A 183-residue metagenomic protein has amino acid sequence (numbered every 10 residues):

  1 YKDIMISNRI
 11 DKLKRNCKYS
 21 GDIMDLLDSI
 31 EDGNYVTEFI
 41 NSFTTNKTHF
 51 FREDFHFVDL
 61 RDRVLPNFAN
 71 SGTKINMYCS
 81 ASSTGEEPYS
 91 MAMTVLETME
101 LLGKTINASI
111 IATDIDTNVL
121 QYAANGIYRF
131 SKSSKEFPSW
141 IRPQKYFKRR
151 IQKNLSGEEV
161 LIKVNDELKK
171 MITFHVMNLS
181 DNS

Functional and structural regions predicted by a protein language model:
Y1-Y78: Conserved AdoMet
N46-F50, T84, N182: Short strand->helix junction
F50-R63, Y89, D166-S180: N-terminal "domain-start" segment that seeds a small globular fold
V64, F68, V95-M99, I127: Active-site catalytic pocket residues across diverse enzymes, especially alpha/beta-hydrolases
G72-S90, S109-I111: Conserved class I S-adenosyl-L-methionine
T84-G103: Conserved SAM-binding loop of SAM-dependent methyltransferases across substrates and taxa, primarily the Class I
L101, I106-S183: Extended basic-aromatic, gly/pro-enriched interface segments that bind polyanionic ligands
